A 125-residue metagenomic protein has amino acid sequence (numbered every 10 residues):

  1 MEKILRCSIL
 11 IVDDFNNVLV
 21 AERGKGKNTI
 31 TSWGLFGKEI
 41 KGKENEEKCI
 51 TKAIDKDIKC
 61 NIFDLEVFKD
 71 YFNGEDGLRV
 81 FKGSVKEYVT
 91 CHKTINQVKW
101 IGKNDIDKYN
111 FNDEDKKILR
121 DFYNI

Functional and structural regions predicted by a protein language model:
M1-V18, F36-E39: Conserved N-terminal beta-strand and adjoining loop/helix that marks the start of the Nudix/MutT-like hydrolase domain
D13, F63, K69-K103, R120-F122: Active-site-adjacent beta-strand/loop module that shapes the phosphate/pyrophosphate-binding cleft
N17-D57: Conserved Nudix-box catalytic region and its N-terminal flanking loop in Nudix hydrolases and closely related
V18, K27-N28, G74, V89 (+1 more regions): Flexible, glycine-rich phosphate/dinucleotide-binding loops and adjacent beta-alpha linkers at cofactor/substrate
I40-K41, F72, D105-D107: Short histidine/acidic/glycine/proline-rich micro-motifs that form metal- and phosphate-coordinating active-site loops
E46, F111, D115: Hydrophobic (often cysteine-bearing) scaffold residues that line and stabilize catalytic clefts of nucleotide/cofactor
D57-D64: Short secondary-structure junctions
E114-I125: Charged phosphate-binding loop/patch that engages nucleotide di/tri-phosphates or the phosphate backbone of nucleic
